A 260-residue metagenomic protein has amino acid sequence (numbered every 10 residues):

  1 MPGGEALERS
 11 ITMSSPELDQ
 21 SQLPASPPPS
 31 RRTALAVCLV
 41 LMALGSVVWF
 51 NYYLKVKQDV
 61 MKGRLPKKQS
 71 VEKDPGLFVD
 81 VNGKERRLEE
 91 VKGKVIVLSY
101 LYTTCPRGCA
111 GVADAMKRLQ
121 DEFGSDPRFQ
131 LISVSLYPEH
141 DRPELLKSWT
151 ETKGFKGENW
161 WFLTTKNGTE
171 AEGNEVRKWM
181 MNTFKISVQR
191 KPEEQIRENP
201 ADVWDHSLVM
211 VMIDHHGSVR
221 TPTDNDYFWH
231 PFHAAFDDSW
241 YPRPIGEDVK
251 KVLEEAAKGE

Functional and structural regions predicted by a protein language model:
G4-P75, V252-E260: N-terminal targeting signals for export/organelle localization
V71-K73, V95, W204-S207: Short, small/polar residue-rich loop motifs at catalytic or cofactor-binding pockets
P75-I96, Q120-F123: A short beta-strand-turn-helix
L88-M116: Short active-site neighborhood of thiol/selenol oxidoreductases, capturing the structured segment around
A113-W179: Structural microenvironment flanking redox-active thiols in thiol-disulfide oxidoreductases
P192-E260: Thiol-/selenol-based redox modules, centered on thioredoxin-like and closely related oxidoreductase domains
